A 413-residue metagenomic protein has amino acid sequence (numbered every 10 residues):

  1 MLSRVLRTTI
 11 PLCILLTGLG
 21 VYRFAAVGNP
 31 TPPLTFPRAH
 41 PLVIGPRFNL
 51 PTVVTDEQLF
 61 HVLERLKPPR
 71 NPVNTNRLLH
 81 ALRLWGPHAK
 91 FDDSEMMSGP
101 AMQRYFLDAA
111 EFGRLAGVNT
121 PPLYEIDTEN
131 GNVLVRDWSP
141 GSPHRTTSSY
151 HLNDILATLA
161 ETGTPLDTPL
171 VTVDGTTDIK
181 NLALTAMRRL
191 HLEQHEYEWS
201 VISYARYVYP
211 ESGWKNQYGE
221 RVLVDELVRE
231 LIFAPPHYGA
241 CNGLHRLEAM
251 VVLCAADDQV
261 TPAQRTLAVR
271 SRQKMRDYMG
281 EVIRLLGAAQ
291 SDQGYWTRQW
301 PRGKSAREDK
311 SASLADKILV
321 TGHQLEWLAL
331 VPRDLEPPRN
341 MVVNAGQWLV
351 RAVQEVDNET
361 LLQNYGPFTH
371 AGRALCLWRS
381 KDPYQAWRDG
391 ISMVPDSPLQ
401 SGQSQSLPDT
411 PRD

Functional and structural regions predicted by a protein language model:
R4-D413: Preference for long, amphipathic alpha-helical scaffolds in soluble/luminal domains and all-alpha bundles
